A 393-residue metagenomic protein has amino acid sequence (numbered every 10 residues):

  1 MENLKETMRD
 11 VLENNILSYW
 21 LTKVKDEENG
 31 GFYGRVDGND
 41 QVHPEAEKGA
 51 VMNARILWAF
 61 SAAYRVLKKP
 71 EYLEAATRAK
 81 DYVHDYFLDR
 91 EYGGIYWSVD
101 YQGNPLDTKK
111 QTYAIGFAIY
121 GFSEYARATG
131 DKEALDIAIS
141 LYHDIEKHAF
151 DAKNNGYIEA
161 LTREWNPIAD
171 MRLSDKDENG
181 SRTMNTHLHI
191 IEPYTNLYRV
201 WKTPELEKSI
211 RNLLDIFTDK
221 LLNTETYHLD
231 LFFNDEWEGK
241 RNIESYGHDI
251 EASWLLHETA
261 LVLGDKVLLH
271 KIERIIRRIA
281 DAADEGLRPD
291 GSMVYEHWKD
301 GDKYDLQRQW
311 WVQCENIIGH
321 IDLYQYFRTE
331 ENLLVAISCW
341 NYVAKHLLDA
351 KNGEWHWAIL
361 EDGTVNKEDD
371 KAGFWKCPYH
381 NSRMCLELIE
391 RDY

Functional and structural regions predicted by a protein language model:
M1-Y393: Glycan-recognition and catalytic cores of secretory/periplasmic carbohydrate-active enzymes
